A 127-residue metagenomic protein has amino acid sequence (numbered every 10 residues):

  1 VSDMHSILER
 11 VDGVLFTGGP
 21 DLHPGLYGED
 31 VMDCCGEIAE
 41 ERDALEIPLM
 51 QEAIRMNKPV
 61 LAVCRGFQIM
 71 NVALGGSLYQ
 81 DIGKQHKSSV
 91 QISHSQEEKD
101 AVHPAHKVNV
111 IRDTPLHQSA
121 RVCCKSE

Functional and structural regions predicted by a protein language model:
V1-L61, L74-G75, Y79, G83-S88: Flexible gly/pro-rich beta->alpha loop and the following alpha-helix that scaffold active-site loops
C64: Conserved G/P- and acidic residue-centered "switch" motifs that form tight phosphate/ATP-binding loops in soluble
F67-V72: Hydrophobic, aromatic-enriched interface-forming segments
L74-E127: Pocket-forming structural segment of enzyme catalytic cores
